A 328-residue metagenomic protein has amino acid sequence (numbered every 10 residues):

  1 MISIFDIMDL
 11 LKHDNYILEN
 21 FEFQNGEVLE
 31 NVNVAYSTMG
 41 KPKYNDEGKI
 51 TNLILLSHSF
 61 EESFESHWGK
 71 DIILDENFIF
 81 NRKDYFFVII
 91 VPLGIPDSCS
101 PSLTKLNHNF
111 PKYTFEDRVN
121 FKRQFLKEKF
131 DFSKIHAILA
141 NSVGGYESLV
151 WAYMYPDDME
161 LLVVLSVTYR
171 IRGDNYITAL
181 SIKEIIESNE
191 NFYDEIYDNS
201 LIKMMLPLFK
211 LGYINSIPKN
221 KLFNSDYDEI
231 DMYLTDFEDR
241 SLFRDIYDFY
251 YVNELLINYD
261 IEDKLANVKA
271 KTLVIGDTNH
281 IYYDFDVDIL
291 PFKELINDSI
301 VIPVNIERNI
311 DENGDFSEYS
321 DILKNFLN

Functional and structural regions predicted by a protein language model:
M1-L53: Catalytic-loop region of hydrolases
S37-S102: N-terminal cap/lid subdomain of alpha/beta-hydrolase-fold enzymes
E116-A137: Conserved acidic catalytic loop of the alpha/beta-hydrolase fold
S133-D174: Conserved hydrolase catalytic core segment
V163-F192: Flexible "cap/lid" loop of the alpha/beta hydrolase fold
K183-I275, Y283: Alpha/beta-hydrolase
K271-I300: Conserved loop-alpha-helix segment in the C-terminal half of the alpha/beta-hydrolase fold that carries the catalytic
N297-N328: Catalytic active-site module of serine/aspartate enzymes centered on a nucleophile-bearing elbow/loop
